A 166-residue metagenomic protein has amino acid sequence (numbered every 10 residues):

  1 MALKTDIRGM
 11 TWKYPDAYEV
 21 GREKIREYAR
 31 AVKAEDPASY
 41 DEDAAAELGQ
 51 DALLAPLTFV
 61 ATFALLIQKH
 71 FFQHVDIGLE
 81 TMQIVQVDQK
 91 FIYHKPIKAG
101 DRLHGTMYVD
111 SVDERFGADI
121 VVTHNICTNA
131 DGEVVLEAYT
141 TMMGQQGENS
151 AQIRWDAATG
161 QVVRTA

Functional and structural regions predicted by a protein language model:
M1-K4, D88, Y93-A166: HotDog/MaoC-like acyl-thioester-processing domains
M1-Q86, I153-A166: Hot-dog-fold acyl-thioester-processing enzymes
